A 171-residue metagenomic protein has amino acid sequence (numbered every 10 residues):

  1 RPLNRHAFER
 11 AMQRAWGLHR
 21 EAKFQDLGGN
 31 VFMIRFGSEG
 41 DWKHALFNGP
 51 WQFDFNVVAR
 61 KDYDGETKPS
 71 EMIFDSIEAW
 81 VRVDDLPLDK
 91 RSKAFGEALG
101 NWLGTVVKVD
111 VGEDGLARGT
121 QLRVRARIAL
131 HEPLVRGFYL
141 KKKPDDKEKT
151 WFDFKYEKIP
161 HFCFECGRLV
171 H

Functional and structural regions predicted by a protein language model:
R1-H171: Glycine- and charge-enriched interaction patches
